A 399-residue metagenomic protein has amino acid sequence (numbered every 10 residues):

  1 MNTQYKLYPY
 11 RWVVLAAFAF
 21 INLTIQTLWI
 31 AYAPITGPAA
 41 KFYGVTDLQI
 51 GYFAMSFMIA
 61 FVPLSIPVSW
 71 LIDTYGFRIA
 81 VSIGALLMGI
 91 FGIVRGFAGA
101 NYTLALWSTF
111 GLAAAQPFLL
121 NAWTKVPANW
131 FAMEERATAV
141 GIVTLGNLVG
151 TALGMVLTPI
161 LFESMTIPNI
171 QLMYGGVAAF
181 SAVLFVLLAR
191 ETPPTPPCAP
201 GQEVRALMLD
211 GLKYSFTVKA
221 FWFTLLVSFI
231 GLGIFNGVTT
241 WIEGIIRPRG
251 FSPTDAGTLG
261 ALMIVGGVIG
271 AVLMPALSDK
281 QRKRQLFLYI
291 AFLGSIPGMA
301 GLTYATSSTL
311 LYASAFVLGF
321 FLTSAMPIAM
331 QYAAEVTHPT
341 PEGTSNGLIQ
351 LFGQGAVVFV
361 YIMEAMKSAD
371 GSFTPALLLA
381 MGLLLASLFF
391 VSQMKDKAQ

Functional and structural regions predicted by a protein language model:
N2-Y8, T192-T224: Juxtamembrane intracellular "pre-TM" segments in multi-pass secondary transporters
Y32-A33, V218-A261, V265-A271, V360: Extracytoplasmic gate region of multi-pass secondary transporters
P63-N101: Conserved MFS/SLC helix-loop-helix module at the cytosolic interface between two early adjacent transmembrane helices
L64-G76, G270-K283: Helix-to-loop junctions at the C-terminal end of transmembrane segments in multipass secondary transporters
L104, I142-P193: Helix-loop-helix hairpin linking two adjacent transmembrane segments in secondary transporters
S108-G146: Cytoplasmic helix-loop-helix junction between adjacent transmembrane helices in 12-TM secondary transporters
R282-A329: C-terminal transmembrane helical hairpin of 12-TM major facilitator-type secondary transporters
A334-D370: A late C-terminal transmembrane helix in Major Facilitator Superfamily
